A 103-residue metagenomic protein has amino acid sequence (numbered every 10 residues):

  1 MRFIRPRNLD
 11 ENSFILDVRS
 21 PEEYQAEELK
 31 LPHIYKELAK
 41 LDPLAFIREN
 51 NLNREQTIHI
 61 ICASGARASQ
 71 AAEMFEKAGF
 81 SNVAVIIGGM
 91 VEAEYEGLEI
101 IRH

Functional and structural regions predicted by a protein language model:
M1-F14, V18-T57, A66-H103: Rhodanese-like catalytic fold shared by cysteine-dependent sulfurtransferases and DSP/PTP-type phosphatases
I61: Short, surface-exposed ligand- or partner-binding patches at beta-edge/loop junctions that are enriched in aromatics
